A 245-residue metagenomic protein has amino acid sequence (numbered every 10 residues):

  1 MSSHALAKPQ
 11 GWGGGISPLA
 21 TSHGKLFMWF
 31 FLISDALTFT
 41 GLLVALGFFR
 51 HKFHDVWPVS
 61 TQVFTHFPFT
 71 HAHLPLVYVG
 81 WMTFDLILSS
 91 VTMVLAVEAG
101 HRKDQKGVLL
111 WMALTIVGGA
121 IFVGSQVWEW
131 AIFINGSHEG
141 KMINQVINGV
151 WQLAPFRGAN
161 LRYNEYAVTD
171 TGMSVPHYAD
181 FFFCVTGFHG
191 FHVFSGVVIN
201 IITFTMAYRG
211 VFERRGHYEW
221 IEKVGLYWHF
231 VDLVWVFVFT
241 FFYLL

Functional and structural regions predicted by a protein language model:
M1-L245: ...captures the hydrophobic TM-helix bundle architecture rather than a specific catalytic motif, and can also fire on
